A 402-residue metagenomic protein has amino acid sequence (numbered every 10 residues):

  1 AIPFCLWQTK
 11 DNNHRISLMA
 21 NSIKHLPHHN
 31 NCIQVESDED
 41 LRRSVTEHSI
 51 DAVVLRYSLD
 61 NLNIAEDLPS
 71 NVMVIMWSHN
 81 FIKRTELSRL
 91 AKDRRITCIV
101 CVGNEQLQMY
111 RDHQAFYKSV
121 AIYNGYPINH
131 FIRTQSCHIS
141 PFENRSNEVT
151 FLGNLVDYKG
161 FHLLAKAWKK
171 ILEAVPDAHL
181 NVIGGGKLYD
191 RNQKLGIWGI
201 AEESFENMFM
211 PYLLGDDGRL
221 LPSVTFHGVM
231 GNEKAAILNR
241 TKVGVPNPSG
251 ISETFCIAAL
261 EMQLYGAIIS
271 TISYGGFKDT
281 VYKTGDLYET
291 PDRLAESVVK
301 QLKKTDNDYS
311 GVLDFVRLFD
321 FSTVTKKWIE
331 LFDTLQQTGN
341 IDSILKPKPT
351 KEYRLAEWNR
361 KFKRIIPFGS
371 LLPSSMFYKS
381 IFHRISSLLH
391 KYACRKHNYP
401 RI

Functional and structural regions predicted by a protein language model:
L55-D60: Short His-centered aromatic/hydrophobic patch
T85-L90, R95-A121, Y126-R133, W328: A short, active-site helix/loop in glycosyltransferases that binds the activated sugar's phosphate group
V100, R133, I139-L172, L180-I183: Conserved donor-binding/catalytic core segment of Leloir-type glycosyltransferases
Q193-V229: Nucleotide-activated donor-binding/catalytic signature segment of Leloir-type glycosyltransferases, i.e., the conserved
S223, N239-T254: Acidic donor-binding loop of glycosyltransferase active sites
L264-T271: Short hydrophobic beta-strand element within catalytic cores of glycosyltransferases and related nucleotide-activated
K278-K300, S322-T323: Change "using UDP/GDP/dTDP sugars" to "using nucleotide sugars
R317-I402: C-terminal amphipathic helix plus adjacent low-complexity, charged tail appended to glycosyltransferase catalytic
